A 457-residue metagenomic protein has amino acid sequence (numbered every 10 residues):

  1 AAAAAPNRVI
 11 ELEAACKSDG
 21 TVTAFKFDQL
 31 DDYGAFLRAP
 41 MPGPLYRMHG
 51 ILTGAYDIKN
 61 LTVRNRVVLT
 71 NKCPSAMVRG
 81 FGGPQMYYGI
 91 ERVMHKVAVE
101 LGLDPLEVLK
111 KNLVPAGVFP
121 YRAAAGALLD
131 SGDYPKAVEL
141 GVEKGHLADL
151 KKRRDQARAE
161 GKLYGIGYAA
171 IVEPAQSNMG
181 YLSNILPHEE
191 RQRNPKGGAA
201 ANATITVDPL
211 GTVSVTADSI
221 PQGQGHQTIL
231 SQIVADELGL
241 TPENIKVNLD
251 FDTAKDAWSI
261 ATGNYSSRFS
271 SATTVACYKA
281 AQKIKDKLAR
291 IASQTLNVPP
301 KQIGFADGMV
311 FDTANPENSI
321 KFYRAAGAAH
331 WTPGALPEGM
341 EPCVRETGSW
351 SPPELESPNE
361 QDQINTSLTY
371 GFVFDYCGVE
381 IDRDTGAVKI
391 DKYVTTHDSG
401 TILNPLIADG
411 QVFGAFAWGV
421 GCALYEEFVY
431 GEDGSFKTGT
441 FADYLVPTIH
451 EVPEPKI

Functional and structural regions predicted by a protein language model:
A1, E11, H226-I233: Thiamine diphosphate
A2-L61: Active-site cavity-forming subdomains of large catalytic enzyme subunits
A3-P6, G225, V388: Short glycine/proline-enriched turns and hinge-like loops at secondary-structure junctions
A4-R8, K196-G197, T369-V373: Short loop/turn motifs at secondary-structure junctions and domain boundaries
I10-A14, A203, C377-V379: Hydrophobic/aromatic beta-strand elements that line small-molecule binding cavities or substrate pockets in beta-rich
S18-D19, G43-A175, D208-L210, Q232-I457: C-terminal catalytic domains of large/alpha subunits in multi-subunit enzymes
F27-F36, I220-Q222, Y393-G400: Short, solvent-exposed aromatic-acidic interface loops
A169-T212, A217-Q224: Conserved beta-alpha junction segments in alpha/beta enzyme cores
